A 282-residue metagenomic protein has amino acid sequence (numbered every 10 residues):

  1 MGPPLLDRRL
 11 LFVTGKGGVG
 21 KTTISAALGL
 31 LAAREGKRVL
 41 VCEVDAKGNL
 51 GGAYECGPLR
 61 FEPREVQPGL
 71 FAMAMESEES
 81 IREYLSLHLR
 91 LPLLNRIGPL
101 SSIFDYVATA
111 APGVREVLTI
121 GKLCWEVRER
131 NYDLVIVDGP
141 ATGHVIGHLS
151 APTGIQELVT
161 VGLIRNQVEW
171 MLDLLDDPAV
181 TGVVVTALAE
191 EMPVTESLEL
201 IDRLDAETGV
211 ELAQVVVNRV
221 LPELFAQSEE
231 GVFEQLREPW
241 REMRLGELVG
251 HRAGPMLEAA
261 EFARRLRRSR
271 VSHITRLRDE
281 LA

Functional and structural regions predicted by a protein language model:
G2-P3, V19, T23-A27, R34-E35 (+4 more regions): Conserved catalytic-core segment of NTP-binding enzymes
P3-L5, R64: Short, basic/polar N-terminal leader/transit segment immediately after the initiator methionine
G15: The Walker A (P-loop) glycine that initiates the GxxxxGKT/S ATP-binding motif of P-loop NTPases
L30-P99: N-terminal phosphate/diphosphate-binding loop that engages ATP/GTP or pyrophosphate donors across diverse enzyme folds
E78-R82, D105-V114, I155-L163: Flexible beta-alpha connector loops of hexameric P-loop NTPases
S86-R128: ATP-hydrolysis module of ASCE/P-loop NTPase motor domains, specifically the Walker B Asp-Glu catalytic pair
